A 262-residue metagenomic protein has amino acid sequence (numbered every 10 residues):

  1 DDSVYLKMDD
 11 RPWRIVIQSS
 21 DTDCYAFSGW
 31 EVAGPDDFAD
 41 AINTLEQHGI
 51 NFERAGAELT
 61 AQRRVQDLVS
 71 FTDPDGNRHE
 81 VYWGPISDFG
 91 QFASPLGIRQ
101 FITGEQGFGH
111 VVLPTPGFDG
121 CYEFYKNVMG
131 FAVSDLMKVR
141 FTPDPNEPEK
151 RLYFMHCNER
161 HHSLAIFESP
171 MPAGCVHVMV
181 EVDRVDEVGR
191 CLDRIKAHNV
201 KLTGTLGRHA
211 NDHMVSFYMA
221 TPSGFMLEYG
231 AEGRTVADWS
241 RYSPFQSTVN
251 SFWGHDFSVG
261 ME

Functional and structural regions predicted by a protein language model:
D1-D2, M8, P12-A26, V32 (+7 more regions): Catalytic cores of nucleotide-enabled group-transfer and carboxylate-activating enzymes in metabolic and assembly-line
D1-W13, L113-H162: Core segments of cupin and vicinal oxygen chelate
D9-D10, V32-A33, P74, I86 (+3 more regions): Short loop segments at secondary-structure junctions
V16-S20, F27-E31, V81-Y82, E123-N127 (+7 more regions): A structural feature that tracks compact, well-ordered secondary-structure segments with a strong bias toward
S20-E46, D67-T72, G107-P116, P170-H198 (+1 more regions): Vicinal oxygen chelate
E46-G107, R151-M155, N199-E262: Vicinal oxygen chelate
L96-Q100, V139-P143, V176-M179: Short helix/strand-bridging catalytic loops that position acidic/His residues to coordinate divalent metals and engage
P145-A210: A compositional/structural signature marking long, glycine- and acidic/polar-rich segments with frequent tryptophans
